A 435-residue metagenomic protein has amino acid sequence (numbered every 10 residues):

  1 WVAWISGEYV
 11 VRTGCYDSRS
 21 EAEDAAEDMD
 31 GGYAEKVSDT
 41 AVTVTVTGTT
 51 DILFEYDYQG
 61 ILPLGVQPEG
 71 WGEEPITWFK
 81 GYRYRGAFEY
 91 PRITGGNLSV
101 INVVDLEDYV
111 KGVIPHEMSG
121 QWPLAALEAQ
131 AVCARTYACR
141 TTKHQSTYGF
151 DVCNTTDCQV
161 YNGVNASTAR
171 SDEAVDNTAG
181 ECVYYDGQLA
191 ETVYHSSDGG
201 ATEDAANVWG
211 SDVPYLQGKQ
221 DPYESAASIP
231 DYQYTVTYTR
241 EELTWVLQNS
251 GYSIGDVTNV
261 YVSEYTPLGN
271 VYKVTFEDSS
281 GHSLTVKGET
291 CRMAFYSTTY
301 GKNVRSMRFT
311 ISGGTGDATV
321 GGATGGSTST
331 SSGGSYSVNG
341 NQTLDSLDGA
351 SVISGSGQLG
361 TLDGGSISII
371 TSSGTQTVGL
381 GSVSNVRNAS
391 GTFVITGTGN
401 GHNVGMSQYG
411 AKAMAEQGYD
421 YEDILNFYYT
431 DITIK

Functional and structural regions predicted by a protein language model:
W1-K435: Conserved, single-site charged/polar hotspot
